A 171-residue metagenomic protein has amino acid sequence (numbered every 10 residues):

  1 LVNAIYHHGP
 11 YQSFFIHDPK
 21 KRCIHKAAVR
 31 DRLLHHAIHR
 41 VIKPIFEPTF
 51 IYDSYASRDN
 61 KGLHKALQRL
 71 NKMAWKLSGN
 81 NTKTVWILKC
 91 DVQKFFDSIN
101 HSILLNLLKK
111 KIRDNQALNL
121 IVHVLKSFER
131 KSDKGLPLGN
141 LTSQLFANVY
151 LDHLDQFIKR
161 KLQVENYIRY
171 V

Functional and structural regions predicted by a protein language model:
L1-P10, M73-V171: Conserved polymerase palm-domain catalytic core
H8-H35, T49-G62, V124-V149: Short, conserved non-catalytic motifs in the polymerase core
L33, K65, Q116: Charged, alpha-helix-enriched surfaces in structured cytosolic catalytic cores of large nucleotide-utilizing machines
I38: Nucleotide/phosphate-binding loop and acidic/charged catalytic motifs in nucleotide-binding or -utilizing enzymes
I42-C90, K94-D97: Active-site-proximal segment of RNA-dependent polymerases
